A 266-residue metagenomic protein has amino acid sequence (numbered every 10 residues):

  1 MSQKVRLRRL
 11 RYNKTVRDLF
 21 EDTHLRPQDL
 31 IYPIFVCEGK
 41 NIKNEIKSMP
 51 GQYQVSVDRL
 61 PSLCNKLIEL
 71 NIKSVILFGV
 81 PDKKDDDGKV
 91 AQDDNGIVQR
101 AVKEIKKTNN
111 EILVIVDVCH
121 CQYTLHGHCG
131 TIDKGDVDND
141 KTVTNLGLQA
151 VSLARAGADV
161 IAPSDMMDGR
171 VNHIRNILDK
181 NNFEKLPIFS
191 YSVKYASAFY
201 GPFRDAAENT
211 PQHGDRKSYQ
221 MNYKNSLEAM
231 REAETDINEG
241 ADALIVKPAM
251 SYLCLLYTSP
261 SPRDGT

Functional and structural regions predicted by a protein language model:
M1-F35, I42, R216: N-terminal amphipathic alpha-helix/helix-capping segment at the start of soluble metabolic enzymes
Y12-D18, G169-N172, P262: Short amphipathic alpha-helical surface micro-motifs
P27-P33, Q52-V57, I72-V75: A common structural microfeature
G39-D58: Conserved beta-strand-loop surface patch within small alpha/beta domains used for substrate/adaptor or ligand engagement
I42, D58-I115, C119-L256: Alpha/beta enzyme core
Q54, A243, D264: Short, flexible micro-motifs
Y257-P262, T266: Conserved small/polar residues in nucleotide/adenosyl-binding loops
